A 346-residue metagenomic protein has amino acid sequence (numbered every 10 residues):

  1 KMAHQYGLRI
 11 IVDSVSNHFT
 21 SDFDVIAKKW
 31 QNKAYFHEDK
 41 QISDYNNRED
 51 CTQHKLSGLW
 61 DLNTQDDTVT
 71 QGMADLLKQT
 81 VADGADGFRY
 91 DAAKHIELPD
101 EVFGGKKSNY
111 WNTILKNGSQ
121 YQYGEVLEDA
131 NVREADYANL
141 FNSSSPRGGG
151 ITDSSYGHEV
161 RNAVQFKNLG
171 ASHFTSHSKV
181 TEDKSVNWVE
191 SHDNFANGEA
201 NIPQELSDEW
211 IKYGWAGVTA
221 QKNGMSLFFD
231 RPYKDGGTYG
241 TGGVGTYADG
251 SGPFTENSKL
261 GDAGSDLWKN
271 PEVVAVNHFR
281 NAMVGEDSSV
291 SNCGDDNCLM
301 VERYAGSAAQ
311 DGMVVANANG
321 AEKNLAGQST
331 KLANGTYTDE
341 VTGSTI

Functional and structural regions predicted by a protein language model:
M2-V12, H18, I26-K33, A74-I346: Active-site-proximal helices and loops of the catalytic beta/alpha 8
S21: Extended ligand-binding groove/face enriched in aromatic
A27-D83, A93: Active-site-adjacent "subsite" loops/lids of carbohydrate-active enzymes
